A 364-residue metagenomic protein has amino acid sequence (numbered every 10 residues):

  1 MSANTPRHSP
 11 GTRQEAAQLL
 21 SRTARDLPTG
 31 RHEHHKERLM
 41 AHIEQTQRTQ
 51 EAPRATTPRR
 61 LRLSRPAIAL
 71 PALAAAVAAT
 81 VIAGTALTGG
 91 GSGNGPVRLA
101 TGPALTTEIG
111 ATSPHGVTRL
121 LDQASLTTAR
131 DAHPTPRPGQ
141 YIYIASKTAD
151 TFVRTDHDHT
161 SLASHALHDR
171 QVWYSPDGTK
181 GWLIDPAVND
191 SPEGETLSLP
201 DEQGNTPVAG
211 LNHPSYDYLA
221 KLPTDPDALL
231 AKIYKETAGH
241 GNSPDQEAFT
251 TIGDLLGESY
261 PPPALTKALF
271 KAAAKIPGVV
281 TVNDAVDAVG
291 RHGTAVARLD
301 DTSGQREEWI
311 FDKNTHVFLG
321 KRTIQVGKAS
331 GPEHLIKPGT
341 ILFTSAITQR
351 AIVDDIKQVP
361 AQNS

Functional and structural regions predicted by a protein language model:
S2-A3, R62-A69, A76-S364: Intrinsically disordered, low-complexity prosegments and terminal tails associated with secretory/extracytoplasmic
S2-R38: A short, acidic loop/turn at secondary-structure junctions
R13, R38-M40, R48, R54 (+3 more regions): A residue-identity detector for tryptophan
E15-A16, T23, T57-R59, A69 (+1 more regions): Terminal low-complexity, poorly structured segments
L19, M40, E44, A273: A contiguous binding-surface segment within folded domains or other stable secondary-structure elements
D26-L63, G89: Positively biased amphipathic helices and basic secretion/translocation or surface-docking motifs that either flank
E44-A52, L73, A100, A351: Compositionally biased, intrinsically disordered low-complexity segments enriched in polar/proline residues
